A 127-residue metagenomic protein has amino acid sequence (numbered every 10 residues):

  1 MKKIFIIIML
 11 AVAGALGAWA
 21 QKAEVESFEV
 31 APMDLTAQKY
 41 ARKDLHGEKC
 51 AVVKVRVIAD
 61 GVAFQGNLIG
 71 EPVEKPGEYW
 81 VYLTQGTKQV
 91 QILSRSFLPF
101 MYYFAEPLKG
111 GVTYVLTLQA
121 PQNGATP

Functional and structural regions predicted by a protein language model:
M1-I4: Positively charged n-region of N-terminal signal peptides that target proteins for export
V12-A20: Sec/Tat signal peptide C-region and signal peptidase I cleavage site
Q21-P127: Short loop/turn and low-complexity linker motifs enriched in small/turn-promoting residues
